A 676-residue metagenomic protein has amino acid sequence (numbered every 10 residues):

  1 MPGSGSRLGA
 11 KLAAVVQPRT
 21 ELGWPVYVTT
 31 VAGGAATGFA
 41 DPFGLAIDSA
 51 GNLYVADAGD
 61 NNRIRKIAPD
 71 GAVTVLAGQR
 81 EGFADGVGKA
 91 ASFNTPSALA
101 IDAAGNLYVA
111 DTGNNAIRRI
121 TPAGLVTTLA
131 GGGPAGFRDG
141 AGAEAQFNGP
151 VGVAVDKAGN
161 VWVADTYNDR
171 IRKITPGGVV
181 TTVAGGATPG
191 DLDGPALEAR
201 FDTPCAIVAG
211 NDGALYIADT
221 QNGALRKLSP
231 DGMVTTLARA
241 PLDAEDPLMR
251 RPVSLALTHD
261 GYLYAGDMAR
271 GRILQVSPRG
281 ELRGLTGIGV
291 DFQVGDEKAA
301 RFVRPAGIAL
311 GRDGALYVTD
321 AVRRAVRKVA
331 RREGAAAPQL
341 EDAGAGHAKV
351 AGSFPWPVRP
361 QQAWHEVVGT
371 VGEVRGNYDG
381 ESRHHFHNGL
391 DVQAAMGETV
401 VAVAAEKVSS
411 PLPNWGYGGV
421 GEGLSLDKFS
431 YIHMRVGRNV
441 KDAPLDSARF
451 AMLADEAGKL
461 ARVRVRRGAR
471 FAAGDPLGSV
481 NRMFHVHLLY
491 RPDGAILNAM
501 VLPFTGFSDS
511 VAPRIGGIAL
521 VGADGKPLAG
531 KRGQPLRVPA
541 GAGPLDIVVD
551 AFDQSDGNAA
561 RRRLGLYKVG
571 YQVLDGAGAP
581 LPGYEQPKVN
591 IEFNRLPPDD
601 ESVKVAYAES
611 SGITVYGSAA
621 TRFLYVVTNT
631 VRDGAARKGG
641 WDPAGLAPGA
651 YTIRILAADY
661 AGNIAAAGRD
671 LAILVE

Functional and structural regions predicted by a protein language model:
L12-F43, A72-S97, L125-V151, V179-C205 (+3 more regions): Gly/Pro-rich loop segments of beta-rich domains
I47-A50, I101-A104, V155-A158, A209-D212 (+2 more regions): Residue-level detector of Asp-centered blade-edge/turn motifs that repeat once per structural unit in beta-propeller
N52-Y54, N106-Y108, N160-W162, A214-Y216 (+2 more regions): Conserved beta-propeller blade signature
A58-G59, T112, T166, T220 (+5 more regions): Short loop/turn segments immediately following the C-termini of beta-strands
N62-K66, A72, N115-R119, L125 (+6 more regions): A short loop-to-beta-strand structural motif that recurs across blades of beta-propeller domains
R304-Q339: Blade-level signature of beta-propeller repeat domains, shared across WD40, Kelch, NHL, RCC1 and BNR/Asp-box propellers
A336-S430, G437-D442, L460, R464-V486 (+2 more regions): Surface-exposed, glycine-biased beta-strand/turn segments
R466, S508, A523-E676: Long, low-complexity serine/threonine/glycine- and acidic-rich segments characteristic of extracellular
